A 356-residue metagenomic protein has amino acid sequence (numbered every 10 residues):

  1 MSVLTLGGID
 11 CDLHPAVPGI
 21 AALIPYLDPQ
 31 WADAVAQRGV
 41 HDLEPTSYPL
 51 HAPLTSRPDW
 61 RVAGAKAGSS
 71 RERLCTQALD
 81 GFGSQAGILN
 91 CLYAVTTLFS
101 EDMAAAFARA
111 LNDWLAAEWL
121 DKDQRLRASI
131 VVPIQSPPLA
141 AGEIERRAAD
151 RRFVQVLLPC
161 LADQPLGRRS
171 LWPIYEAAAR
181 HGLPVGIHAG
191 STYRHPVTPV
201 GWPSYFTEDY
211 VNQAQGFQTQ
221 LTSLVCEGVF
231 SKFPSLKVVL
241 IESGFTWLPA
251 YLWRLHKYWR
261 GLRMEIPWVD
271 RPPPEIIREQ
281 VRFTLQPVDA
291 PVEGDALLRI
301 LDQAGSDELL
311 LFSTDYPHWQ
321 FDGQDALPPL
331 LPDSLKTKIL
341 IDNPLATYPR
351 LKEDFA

Functional and structural regions predicted by a protein language model:
M1-A356: Helix-coil boundary/capping segments in enzymes
